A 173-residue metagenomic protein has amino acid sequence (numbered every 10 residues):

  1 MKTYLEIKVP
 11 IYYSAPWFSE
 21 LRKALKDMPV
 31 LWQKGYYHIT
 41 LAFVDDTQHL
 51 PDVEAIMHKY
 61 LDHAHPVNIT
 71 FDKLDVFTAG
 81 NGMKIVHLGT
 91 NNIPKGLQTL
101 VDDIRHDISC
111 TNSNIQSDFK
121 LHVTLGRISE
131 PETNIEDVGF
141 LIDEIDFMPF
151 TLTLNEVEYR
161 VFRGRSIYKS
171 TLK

Functional and structural regions predicted by a protein language model:
M1-K173: Histidine-dependent nucleotide/RNA phosphoesterase domain, centered on the 2H-phosphoesterase fold with its duplicated
